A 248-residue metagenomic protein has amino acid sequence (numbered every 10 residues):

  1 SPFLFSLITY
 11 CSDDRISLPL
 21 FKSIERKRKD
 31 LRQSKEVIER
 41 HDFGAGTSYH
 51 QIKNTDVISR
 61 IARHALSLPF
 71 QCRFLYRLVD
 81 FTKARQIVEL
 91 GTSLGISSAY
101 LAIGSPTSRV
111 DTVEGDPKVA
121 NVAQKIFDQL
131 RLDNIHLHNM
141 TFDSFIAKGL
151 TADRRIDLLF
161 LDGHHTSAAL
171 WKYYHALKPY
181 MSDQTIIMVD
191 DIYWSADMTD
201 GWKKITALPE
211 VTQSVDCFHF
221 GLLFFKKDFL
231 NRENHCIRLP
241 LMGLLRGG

Functional and structural regions predicted by a protein language model:
S1-F160, H165-I186, I192-G248: A short alpha-helical cap/connector motif
